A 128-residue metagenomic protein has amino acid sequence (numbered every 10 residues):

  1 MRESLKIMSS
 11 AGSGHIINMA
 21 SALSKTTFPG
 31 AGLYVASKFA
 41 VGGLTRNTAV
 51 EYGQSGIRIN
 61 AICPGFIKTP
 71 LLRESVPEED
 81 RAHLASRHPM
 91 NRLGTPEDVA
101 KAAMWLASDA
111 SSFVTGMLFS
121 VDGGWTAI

Functional and structural regions predicted by a protein language model:
M1, S13, R92-T126: C-terminal substrate-recognition "lid" of short-chain dehydrogenase/reductases
M1, S37, T45: Active-site helix of classical SDR
E3-H15: A short helix-coil junction within the Rossmann-fold of NAD(P)-dependent oxidoreductases
K6, V50-E51, S112: Alpha-helical segment proximal to the catalytic Tyr-Lys
S21: Residue(s) in the substrate-gating loop at a strand-loop-helix junction that position the organic substrate next
K25, G42, C63-E74: Short, flexible catalytic-loop segment of classical short-chain dehydrogenase/reductase
T26-G32, Q54-S55, N91, D109: Active-site loop immediately N-terminal to the catalytic Tyr-X3-Lys motif of short-chain dehydrogenase/reductase
G53, R58, V114-G116: Short, small/polar-rich loop/turn modules that mediate ligand/substrate recognition or access, typified
